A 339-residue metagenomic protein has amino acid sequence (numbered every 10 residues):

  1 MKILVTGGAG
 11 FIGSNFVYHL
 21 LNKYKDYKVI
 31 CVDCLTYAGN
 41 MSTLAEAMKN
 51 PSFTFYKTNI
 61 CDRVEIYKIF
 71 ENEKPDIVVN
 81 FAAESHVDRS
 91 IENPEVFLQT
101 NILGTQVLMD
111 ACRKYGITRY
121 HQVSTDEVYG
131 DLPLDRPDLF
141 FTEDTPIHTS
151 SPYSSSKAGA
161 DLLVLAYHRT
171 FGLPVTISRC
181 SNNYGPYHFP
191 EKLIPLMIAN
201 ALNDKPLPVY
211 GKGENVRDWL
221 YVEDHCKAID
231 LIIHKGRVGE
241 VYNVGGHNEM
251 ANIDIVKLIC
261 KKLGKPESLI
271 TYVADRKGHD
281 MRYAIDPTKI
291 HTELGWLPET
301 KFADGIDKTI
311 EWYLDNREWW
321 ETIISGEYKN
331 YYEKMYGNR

Functional and structural regions predicted by a protein language model:
M1-N183, Y313-N316, T322-R339: N-terminal Rossmann-like NAD(P)+-binding domain of SDR-like oxidoreductases, especially those catalyzing
I12, A38-G39, V64, H188 (+2 more regions): Residues that form or flank phosphate/diphosphate-binding pockets in enzymes that use nucleotide phosphates
V17, T58, P195, A201-R339: C-terminal substrate-binding subdomain of Rossmann-fold SDR/epimerase-dehydratase oxidoreductases
L35, N182-G185, N215-V216, R276-K277: Short histidine/acidic/glycine/proline-rich micro-motifs that form metal- and phosphate-coordinating active-site loops
A47, D135-R136, P190-I198, A274: A glycine/serine/threonine-rich, flexible loop-to-helix segment that serves as the NAD(P) cofactor-binding "lid"
P137, T149-S156, P186, P190-I194 (+1 more regions): The catalytic Tyr-centered alpha-helix of NAD(P)H-dependent dehydrogenases
G159, L163, Y167, M197 (+2 more regions): Hydrophobic alpha-helix immediately C-terminal to the catalytic Tyr-X-X-X-Lys motif of short-chain
